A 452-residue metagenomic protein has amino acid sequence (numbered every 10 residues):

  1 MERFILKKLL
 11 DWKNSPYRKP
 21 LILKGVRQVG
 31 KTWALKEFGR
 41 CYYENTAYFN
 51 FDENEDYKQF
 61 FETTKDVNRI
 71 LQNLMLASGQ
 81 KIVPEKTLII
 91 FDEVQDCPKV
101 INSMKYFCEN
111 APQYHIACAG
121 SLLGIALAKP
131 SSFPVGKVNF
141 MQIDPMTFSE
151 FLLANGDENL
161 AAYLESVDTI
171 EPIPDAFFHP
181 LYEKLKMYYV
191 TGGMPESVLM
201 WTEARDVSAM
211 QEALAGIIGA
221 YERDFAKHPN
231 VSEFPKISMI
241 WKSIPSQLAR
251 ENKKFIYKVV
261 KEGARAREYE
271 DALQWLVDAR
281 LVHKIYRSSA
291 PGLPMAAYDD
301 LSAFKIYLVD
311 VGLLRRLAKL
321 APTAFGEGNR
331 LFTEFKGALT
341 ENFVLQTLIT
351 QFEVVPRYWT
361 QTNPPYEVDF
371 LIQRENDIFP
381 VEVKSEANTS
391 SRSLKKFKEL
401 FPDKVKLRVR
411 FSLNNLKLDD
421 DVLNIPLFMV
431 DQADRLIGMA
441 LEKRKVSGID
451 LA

Functional and structural regions predicted by a protein language model:
M1-P16: Pre-Walker A adenine-sensing motif
L23: Hydrophobic anchor at the beta1->P-loop junction of P-loop NTPases
K31: Conserved lysine of the Walker
A34, F38: Hydrophobic positions on the alpha1 helix immediately C-terminal to the Walker A/P-loop
E53-P84: Short glycine-rich substrate-engagement loop in P-loop NTPases that contacts/grips substrate
I90, H115-S121, Q142: Structural recognition of the conserved hydrophobic beta-strand(s) that form the central parallel beta-sheet of P-loop
L127-A249: Interdomain motor-coupling "hinge/lid" segment immediately C-terminal to the ATP-binding subdomain of NTP-driven enzymes
M194, L199-E367, L371-E375: Accessory nucleic acid-recognition modules appended to NTPase machines
